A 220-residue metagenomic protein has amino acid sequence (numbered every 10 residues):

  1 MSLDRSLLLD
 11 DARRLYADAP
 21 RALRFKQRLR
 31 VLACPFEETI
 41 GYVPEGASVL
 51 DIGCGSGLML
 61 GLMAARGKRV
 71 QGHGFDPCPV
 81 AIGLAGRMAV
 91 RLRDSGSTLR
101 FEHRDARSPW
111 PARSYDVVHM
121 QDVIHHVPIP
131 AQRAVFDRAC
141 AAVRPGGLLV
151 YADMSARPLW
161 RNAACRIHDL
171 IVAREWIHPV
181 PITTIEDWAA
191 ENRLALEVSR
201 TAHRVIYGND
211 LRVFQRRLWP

Functional and structural regions predicted by a protein language model:
M1-A19: N-terminal, positively charged/glycine-rich alpha-helical extensions of SAM-dependent methyltransferases
R14-A33: Class I SAM-dependent methyltransferase Rossmann-like catalytic core, especially the SAM/SAH-binding loop
L29-E45: Conserved alpha-helix/loop element of class I SAM-dependent methyltransferases that forms part of the SAM/SAH-binding
A47-G55: Conserved class I S-adenosyl-L-methionine
L58, L62-R107: Class I SAM-dependent methyltransferase SAM/SAH-binding core
H119: A conserved beta-strand element that flanks and buttresses the S-adenosyl-L-methionine
R133-P145: A short glycine-rich, Lys/Arg-flanked "PGG" loop and its adjoining helix->strand segment in the class I
A152-N192, V198-R204: C-terminal alpha-helical "lid/dimerization" subdomain adjacent to the S-adenosyl-L-methionine
